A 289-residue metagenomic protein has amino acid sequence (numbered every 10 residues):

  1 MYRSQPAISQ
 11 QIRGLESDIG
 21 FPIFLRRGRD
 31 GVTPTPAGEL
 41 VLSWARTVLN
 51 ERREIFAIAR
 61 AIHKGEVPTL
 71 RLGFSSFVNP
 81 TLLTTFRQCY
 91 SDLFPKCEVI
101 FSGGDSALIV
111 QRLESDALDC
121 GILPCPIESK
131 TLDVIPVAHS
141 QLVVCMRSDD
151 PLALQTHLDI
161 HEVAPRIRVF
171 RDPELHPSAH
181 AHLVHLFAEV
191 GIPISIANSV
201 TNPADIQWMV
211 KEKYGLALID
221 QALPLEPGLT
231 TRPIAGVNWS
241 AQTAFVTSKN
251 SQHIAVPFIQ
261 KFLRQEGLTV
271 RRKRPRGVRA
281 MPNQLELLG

Functional and structural regions predicted by a protein language model:
E16-P34: A short LG(V/I)-centered, amphipathic sequence patch enriched for acidic residue(s) preceding the LG motif
D18-I19, V41-H63: Alpha-helical linker/hinge and terminal dimerization helices associated with HTH transcriptional regulators
K64, V134-L142, M146-R168, I254-P257: Flexible hinge/capping segments at coil-to-helix
V67-S129, S199-N202: Central regulatory/effector-binding core of bacterial HTH transcription factors
D105-V110, E114-L118, P124, E174-R232 (+1 more regions): Hydrophobic hinge/microswitch elements
K130-P136, S140, A204-S251: Beta-alpha-beta core module
R166-V190, H253-Q260, G267-R279: Secondary-structure junction motif
